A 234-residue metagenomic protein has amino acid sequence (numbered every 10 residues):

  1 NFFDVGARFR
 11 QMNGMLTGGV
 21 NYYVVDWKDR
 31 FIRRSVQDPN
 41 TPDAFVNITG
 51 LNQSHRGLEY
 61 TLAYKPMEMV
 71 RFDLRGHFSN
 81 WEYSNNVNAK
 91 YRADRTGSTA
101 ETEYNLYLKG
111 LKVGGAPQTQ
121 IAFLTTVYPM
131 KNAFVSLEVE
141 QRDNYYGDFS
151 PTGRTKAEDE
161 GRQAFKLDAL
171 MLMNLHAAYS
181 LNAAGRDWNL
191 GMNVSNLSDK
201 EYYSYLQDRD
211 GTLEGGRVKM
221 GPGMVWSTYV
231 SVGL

Functional and structural regions predicted by a protein language model:
N1-V5, R71, K109-L234: Conserved C-terminal beta-signal and adjacent last beta-strands/turns of outer-membrane beta-barrel proteins
A7-F9, Y22: Flexible glycine-/small-residue-rich
N13-M15, N40-P42, A183-D187: Short, solvent-exposed loop/turn segments that connect beta-strands within catalytic domains and beta-strand-rich
N21-Y23, N193-V194: A secondary-structure boundary/capping signal
Y22-D26, I48-T152, S231: Gram-negative outer-membrane beta-barrel transporters
R30-D38, D43, S79, S84-Y91 (+2 more regions): Outer-membrane beta-barrel translocator domains and adjoining extracellular loop/strand segments of Gram-negative
R34-I48, A93-N105, A157-G161, D210-V218: Surface-exposed loop/turn segments flanking beta-strands in extracellular/periplasmic regions
